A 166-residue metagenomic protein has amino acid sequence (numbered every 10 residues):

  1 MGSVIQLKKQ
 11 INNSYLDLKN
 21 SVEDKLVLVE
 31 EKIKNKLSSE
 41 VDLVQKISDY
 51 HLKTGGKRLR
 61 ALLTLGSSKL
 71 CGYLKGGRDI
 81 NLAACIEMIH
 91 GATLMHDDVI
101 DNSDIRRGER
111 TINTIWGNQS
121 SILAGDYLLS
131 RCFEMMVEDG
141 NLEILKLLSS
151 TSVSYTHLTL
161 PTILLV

Functional and structural regions predicted by a protein language model:
M1-I89, M95, V99-T114: Conserved N-terminal diphosphate/IPP-binding helix and adjacent helical/loop segment of trans-prenyltransferase domains
L63, C132, L158: Residue-level signal for inorganic ion chemistry
L74-K75, M135-L147: Inter-helical turn/loop segments and adjacent helix faces that build the functional surface of alpha-helical bundle
R106-L128: Divalent-cation-assisted or electrostatically stabilized phosphate/pyrophosphate-binding catalytic cores
L129-M135: Histidine- and acidic-residue-rich, metal-dependent catalytic cores
S152-S154: Acidic, proline/serine/threonine- and glycine-rich low-complexity intrinsically disordered segments
T156-T162: Conserved small/polar residues in nucleotide/adenosyl-binding loops
